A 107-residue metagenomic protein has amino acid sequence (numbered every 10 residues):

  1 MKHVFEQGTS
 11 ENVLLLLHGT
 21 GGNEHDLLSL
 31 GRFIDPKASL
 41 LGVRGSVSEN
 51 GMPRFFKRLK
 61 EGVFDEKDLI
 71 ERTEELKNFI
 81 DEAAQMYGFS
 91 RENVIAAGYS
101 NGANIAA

Functional and structural regions predicted by a protein language model:
M1-R91: Serine-hydrolase catalytic machinery in alpha/beta-hydrolase-like enzymes
L28, A106-A107: Short, hydrophobic alpha-helix immediately C-terminal to the catalytic nucleophile
N93-I95: Residue in the alpha/beta-hydrolase core beta-strand immediately N-terminal to the catalytic nucleophile
A97-G102, A106: Gly/Ala-rich beta-loop-alpha elbow adjacent to hydrolase catalytic centers
